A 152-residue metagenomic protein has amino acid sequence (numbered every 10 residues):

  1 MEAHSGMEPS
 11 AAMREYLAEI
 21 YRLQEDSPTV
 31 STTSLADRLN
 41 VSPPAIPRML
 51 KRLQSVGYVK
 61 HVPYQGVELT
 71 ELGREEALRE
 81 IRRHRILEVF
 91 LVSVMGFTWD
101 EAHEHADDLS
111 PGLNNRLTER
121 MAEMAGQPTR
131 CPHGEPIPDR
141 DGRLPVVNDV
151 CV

Functional and structural regions predicted by a protein language model:
M1-N40: Extreme N-terminal segment that seeds HTH/winged-HTH DNA-binding domains in transcriptional regulators
P44, D100: Key DNA-contact positions within bacterial/archaeal DNA-binding proteins
L50-K51: Short, hydrophobic-biased segments on the C-terminal half of alpha helices that form "recognition helices"
Q54-V62: A short, conserved structural fragment
Q65-H84: Basic, amphipathic "hinge/linker" alpha-helix immediately C-terminal to the N-terminal HTH DNA-binding motif
S110-V152: Mid-protein regulatory/catalytic core that forms ligand/cofactor-binding pockets and protein-protein interaction
